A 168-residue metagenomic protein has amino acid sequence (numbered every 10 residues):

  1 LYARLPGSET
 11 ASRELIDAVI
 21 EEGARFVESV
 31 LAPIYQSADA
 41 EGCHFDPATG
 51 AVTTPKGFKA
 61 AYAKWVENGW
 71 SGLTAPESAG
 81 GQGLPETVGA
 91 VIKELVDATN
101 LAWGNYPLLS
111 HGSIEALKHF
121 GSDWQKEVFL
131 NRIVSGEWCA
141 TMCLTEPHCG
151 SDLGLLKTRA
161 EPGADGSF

Functional and structural regions predicted by a protein language model:
L1-N105, W124, V128: Amphipathic, small/basic residue-rich leader segments at the start of a protein or domain
F26, V30, A116-H119, G163: Short alpha-helical scaffold segments that flank and stabilize functional sites
S78, L109, E146: Residue-level "edge-of-site" marker
Q82, W124-F168: Glycine-rich, Trp-frequent "lid" loop and neighboring beta-strands that shape and gate the flavin cofactor pocket
E86, A90-E94, H111-K118, M142: Contiguous, well-ordered alpha-helical segments that form the cores/surfaces of helical PPI scaffolds
N105-D123, G150: N-terminal glycine-rich flavin-associated loop
